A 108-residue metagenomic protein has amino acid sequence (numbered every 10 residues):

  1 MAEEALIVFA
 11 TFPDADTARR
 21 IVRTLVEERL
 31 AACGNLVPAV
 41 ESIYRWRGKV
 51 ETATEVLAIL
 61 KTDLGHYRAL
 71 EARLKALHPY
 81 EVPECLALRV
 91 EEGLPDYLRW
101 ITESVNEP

Functional and structural regions predicted by a protein language model:
M1-P108: Positively charged, small/polar-rich N-terminal and surface patches that mediate targeting and assembly and bind
